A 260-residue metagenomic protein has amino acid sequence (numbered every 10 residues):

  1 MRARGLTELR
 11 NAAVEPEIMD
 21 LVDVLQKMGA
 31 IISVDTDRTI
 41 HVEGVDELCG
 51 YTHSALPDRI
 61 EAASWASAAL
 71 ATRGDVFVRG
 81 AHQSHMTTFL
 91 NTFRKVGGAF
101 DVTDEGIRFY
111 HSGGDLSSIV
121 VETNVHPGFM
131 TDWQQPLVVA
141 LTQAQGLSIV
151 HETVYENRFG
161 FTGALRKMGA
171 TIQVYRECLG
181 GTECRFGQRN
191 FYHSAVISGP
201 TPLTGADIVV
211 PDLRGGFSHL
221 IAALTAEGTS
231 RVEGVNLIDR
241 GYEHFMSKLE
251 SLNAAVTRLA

Functional and structural regions predicted by a protein language model:
M1-A260: Short, structured segments at the rim of ligand-binding sites
